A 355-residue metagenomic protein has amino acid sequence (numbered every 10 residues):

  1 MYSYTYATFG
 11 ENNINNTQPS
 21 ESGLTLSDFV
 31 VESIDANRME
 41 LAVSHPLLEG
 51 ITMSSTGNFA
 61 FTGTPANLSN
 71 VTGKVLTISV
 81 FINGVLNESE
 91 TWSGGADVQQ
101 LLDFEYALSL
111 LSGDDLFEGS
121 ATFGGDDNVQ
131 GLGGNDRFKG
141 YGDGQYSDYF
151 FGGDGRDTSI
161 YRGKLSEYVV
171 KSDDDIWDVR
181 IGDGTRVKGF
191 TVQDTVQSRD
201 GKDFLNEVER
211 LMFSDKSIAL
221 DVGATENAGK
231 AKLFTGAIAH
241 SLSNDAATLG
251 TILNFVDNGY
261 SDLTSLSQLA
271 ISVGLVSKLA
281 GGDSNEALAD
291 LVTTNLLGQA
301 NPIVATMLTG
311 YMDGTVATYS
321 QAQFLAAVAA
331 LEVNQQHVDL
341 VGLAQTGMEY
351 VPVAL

Functional and structural regions predicted by a protein language model:
Y2-E105: Extracellular or exported targeting regions of proteins
S3-I14, P19, G84-V169, K188-T195 (+1 more regions): Glycine- and aspartate-rich repeat motifs characteristic of hemolysin/RTX-like Ca2+-binding segments in secreted
M39-L41, W177, F190: Hydrophobic residues embedded in beta-strands of well-ordered beta-sheets
R156, G163-E167, V196, K216-I218 (+2 more regions): Acidic glycine-/aspartate-rich tracts in secreted/extracellular proteins
D175-V187: Surface-exposed intrinsically disordered loops and tails
R199-F213: Extracellular interaction modules
F213-L355: Substrate/cofactor-recognition hotspot
